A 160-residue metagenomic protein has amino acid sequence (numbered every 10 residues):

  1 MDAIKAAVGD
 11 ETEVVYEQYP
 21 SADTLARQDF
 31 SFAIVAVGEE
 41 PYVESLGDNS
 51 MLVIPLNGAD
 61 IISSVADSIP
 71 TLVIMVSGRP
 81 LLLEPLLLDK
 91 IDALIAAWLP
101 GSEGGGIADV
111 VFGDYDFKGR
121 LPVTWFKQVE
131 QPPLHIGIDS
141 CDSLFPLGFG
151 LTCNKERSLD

Functional and structural regions predicted by a protein language model:
M1-D160: C-terminal non-catalytic regions of proteins with extracellular/luminal or membrane-system context
